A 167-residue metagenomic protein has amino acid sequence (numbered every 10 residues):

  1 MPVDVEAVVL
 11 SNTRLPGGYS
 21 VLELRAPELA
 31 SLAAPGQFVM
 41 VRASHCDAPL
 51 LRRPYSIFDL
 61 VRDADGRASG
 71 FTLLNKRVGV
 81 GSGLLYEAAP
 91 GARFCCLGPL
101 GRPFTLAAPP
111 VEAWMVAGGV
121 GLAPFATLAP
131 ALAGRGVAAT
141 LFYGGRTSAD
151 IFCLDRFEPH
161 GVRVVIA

Functional and structural regions predicted by a protein language model:
P2-P90: Ferredoxin-reductase
V80-A167: FNR/FR-type flavoprotein reductase catalytic core
